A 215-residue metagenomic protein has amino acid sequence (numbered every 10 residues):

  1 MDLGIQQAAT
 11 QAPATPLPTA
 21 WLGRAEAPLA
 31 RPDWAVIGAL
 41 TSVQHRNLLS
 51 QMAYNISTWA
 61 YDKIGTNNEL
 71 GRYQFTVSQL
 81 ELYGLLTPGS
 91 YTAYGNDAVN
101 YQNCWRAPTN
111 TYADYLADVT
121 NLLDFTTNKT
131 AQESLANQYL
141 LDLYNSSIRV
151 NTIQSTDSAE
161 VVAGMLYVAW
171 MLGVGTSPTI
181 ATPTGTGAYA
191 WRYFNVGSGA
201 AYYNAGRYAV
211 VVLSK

Functional and structural regions predicted by a protein language model:
D2-S50, N55, W59-I64, S78-S134 (+1 more regions): Non-catalytic cell-wall polysaccharide-engagement segments
T66-N68: Short Gly/aromatic-enriched secondary-structure transition segments
L70-T76: Active-site nucleophilic cysteine motif
